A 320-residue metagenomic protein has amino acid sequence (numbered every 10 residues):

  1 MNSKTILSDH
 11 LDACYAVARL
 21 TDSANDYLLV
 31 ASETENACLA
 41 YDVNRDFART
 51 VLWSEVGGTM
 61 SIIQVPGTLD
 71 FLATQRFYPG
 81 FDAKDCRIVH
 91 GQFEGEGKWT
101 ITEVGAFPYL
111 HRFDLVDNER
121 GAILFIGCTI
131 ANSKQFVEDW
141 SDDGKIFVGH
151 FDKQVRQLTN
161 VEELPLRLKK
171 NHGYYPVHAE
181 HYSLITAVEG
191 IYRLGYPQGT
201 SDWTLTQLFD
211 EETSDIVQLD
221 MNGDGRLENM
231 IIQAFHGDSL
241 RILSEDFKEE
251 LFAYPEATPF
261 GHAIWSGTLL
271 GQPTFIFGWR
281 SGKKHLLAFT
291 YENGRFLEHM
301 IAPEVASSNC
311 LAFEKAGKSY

Functional and structural regions predicted by a protein language model:
M1-Y320: Beta-propeller-forming repeat regions
